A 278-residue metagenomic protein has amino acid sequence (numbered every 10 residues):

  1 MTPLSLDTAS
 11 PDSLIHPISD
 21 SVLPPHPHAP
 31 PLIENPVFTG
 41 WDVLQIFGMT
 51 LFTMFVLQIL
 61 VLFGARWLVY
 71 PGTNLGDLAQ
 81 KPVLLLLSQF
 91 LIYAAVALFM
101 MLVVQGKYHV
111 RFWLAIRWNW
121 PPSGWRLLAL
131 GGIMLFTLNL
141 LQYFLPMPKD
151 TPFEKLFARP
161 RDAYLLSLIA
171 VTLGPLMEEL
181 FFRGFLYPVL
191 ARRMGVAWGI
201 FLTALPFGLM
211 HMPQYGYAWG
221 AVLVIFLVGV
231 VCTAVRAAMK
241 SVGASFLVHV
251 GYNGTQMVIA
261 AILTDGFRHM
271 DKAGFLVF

Functional and structural regions predicted by a protein language model:
M1-A115, N139, Y143, M257-F278: N-terminal, membrane-interfacial amphipathic/helix-forming hydrophobic leader that caps and precedes the first
N35-T39, L75-L78, R117-P121, E154-D162 (+1 more regions): Helix-boundary and loop/linker segments of multi-pass membrane transporters
F38-F47, K81-F90, S123-L127, D162-S167 (+3 more regions): Residue-level signature of transmembrane alpha-helical entry/exit and packing/kink sites in multi-pass membrane
P71-N74, K107-R111, S123-R126, R159 (+2 more regions): Alpha-helix capping and helix-coil boundary motifs
N74, A94-A95, W120, P160 (+2 more regions): Generic signal for short, ordered secondary-structure residues within or immediately flanking folded domains
A115-I133: Interfacial segments of alpha-helical transmembrane regions
I133-F278: Transmembrane helix-loop-helix hairpins at the membrane interface of multi-pass integral membrane proteins
